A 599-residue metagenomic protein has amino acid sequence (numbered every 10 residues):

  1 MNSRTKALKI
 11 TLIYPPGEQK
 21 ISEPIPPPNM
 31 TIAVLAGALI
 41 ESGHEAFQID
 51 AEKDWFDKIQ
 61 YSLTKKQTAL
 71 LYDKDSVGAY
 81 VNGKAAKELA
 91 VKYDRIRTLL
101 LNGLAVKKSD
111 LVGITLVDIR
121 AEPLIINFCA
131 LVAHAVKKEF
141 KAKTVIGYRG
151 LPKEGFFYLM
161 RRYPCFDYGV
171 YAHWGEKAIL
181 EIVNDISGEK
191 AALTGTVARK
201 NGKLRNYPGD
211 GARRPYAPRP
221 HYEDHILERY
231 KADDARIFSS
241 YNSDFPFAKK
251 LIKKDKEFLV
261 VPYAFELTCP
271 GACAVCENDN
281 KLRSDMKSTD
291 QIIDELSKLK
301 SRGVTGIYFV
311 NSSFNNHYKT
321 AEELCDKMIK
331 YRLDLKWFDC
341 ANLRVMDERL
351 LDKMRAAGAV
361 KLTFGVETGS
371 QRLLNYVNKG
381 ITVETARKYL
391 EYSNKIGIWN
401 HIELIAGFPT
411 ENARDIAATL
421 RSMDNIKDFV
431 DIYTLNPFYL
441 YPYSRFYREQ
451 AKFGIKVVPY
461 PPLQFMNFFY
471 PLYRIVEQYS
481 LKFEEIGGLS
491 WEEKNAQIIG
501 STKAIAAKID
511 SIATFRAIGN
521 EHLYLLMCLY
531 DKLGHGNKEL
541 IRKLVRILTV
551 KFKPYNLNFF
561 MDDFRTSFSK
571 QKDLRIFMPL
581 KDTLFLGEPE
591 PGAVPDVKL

Functional and structural regions predicted by a protein language model:
M1-I13, Q19-S22, E41-E45, L101-D110 (+1 more regions): Radical SAM enzyme core and accessory elements
N2-R4, L8, Q19, G202-P262 (+1 more regions): N-terminal [4Fe-4S]-dependent radical SAM core
Q19-S22, D54-I59, L151-F157, G271 (+6 more regions): Flexible glycine/acidic-rich beta-alpha junction loops that bind and position SAM and/or redox cofactors in anaerobic
K20-I32: Glycine- and acidic-residue-enriched helix-capping/strand-helix junction motifs
T31, L35-A38, E45-A51, V91-P218: Glycine-rich beta-alpha loop elements in corrinoid/cobalamin-binding modules across cobalamin-dependent enzymes
A69-L104: Glycine-rich, highly charged phosphate/nucleotide-binding loops
Y158-L180, K353-L362, A418-L440: Structural recognition of alpha->loop->beta junctions
H225-N400, R421: Radical SAM [4Fe-4S] cluster-binding motif and immediate context
